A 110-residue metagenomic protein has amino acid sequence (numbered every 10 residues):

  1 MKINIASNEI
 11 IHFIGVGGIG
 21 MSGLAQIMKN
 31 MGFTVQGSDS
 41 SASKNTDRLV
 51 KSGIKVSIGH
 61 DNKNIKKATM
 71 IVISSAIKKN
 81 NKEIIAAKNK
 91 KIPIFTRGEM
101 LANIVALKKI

Functional and structural regions predicted by a protein language model:
M1-M100: N-terminal leader/targeting and accessory segments in enzymes
I10, K109-I110: Residue-level preference for the first positions of well-ordered beta-strands
P93, K108-K109: Proline-centered loop/turn at the N-terminus of a beta-strand
A102-K108: Phosphate-binding P-loop
